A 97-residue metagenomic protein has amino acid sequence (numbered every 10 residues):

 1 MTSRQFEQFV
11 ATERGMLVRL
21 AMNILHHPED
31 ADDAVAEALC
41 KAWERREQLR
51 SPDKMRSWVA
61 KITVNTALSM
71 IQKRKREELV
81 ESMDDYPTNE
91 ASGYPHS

Functional and structural regions predicted by a protein language model:
M1-R19, E29, V35, W43: A short, charge-rich alpha-helical start-of-domain segment used by transcription regulators
M1-R4, L20, I24, N89-S92: A short, mixed-charge helix-start or loop-turn motif at secondary-structure junctions
S3, E7, P28, D32 (+4 more regions): Short, structured helix-loop boundary elements
Q8, E78, D85-S97: Acidic, proline/glycine-rich intrinsically disordered inter-domain spacer in sigma factors
T12, N23, H27, E44-Q48 (+2 more regions): Conserved amphipathic alpha-helical interaction elements at protein-protein interfaces in regulatory, energy-coupling
R19, D33-C40, E44, D53-N65: Structural recognition of an alpha-helix C-terminal capping motif at a helix-to-coil junction
R50, K61-E81, P95: Arg/Lys-rich amphipathic alpha helix in sigma70-family domain 2
